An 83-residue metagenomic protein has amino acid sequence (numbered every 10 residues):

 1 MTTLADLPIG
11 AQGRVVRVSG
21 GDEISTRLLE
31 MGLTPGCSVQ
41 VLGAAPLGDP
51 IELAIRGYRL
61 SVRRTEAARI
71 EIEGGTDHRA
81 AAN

Functional and structural regions predicted by a protein language model:
L4, L28-G32, L42: Short, surface-exposed secondary-structure edge patches
L4-G10, A45-N83: C-terminal structural segments of small proteins and small subunits
V18-G21: A structural micro-motif recognizing beta-strand termini and the immediately following turn/loop segments
E23-R27: Short alpha-helix capping/helix-loop boundary micro-motifs
